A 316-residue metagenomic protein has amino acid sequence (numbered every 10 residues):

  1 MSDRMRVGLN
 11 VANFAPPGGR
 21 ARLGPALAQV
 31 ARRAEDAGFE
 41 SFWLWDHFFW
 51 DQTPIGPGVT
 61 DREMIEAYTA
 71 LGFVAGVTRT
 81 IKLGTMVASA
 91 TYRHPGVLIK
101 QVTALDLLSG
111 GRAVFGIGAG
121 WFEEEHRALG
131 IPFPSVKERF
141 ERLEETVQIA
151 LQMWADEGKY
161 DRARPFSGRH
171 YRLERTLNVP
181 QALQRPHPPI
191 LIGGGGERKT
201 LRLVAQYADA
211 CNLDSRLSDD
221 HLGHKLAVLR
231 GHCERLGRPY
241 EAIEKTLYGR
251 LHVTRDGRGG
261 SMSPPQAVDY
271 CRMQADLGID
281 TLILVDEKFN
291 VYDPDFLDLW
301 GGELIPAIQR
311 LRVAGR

Functional and structural regions predicted by a protein language model:
M1-V77, P188, E287-P294, L299 (+2 more regions): N-terminal beta1-alpha1-beta2 module of alpha/beta enzyme domains
S2-M5, P54, T85, T91-Q206 (+5 more regions): Internal, glycine-rich beta/alpha segment that forms the wall or movable "lid" of small-molecule/cofactor binding
V7-V11, F42-L44, K82-T85, A113-I117 (+4 more regions): Hydrophobic faces of well-ordered beta-strands that scaffold small-molecule active sites in alpha/beta enzyme cores
V11-P25, A88-G96, K137, P186-G196 (+1 more regions): Active-site mouth loops of central-metabolism enzymes
A21-A34, L98-Q101, G193-Q206, G260-Q274: Short, acidic/polar
A34, G38, D46, V74 (+9 more regions): Conserved, mostly hydrophobic/aromatic
P57-L83, R142-I149, E234-R235, Y240 (+2 more regions): Alpha-helix-loop-beta-strand connector modules within alpha/beta enzyme cores
L217-C233, V291-L299: Active-site-adjacent beta->alpha loops and helix N-cap segments on the catalytic face of soluble alpha/beta enzymes
